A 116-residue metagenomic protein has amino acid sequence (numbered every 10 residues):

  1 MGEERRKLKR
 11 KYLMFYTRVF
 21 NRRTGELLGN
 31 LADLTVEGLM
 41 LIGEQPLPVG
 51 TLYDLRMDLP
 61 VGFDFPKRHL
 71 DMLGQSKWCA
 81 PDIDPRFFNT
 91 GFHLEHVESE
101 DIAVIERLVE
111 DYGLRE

Functional and structural regions predicted by a protein language model:
M1-L34, E44, E110-E116: N-terminal helix initiation/capping motif
Y12, G25-E26, D64-L73: Short coil-to-beta-strand transition motifs
L27, L39, M72, R86-G91: Short aromatic-glycine-enriched beta-strand elements
L31, G74-S76: Conserved hydrophobic positions within beta-strands
V36, C79-D84: Short, conserved beta-turn/loop elements at beta-strand boundaries and strand-helix junctions
D58-F63: Short, charged beta-turn/beta-strand-edge "cap" motif at the junction between a beta-strand and an adjacent loop
I83-E116: C-terminal output/interaction extensions
